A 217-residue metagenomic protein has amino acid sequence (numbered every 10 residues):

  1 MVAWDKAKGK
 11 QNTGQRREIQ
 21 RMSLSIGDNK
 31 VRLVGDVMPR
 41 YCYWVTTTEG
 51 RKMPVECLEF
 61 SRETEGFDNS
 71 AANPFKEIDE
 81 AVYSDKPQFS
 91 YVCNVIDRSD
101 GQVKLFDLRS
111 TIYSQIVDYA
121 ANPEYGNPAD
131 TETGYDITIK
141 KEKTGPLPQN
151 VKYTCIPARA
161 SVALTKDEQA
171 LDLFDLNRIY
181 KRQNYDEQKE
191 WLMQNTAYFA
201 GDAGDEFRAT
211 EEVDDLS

Functional and structural regions predicted by a protein language model:
M1-N127, R182, D186-M193, A197: OB-fold ssDNA-binding interfaces and closely related basic DNA-contact patches used across DNA replication/repair
R98-D215: Compact mixed alphabeta submodule
